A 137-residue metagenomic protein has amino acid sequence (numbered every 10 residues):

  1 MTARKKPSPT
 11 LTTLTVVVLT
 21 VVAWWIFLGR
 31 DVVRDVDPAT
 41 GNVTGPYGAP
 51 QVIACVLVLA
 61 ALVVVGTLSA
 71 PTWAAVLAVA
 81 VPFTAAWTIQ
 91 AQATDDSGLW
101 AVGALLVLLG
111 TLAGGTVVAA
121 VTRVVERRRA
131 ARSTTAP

Functional and structural regions predicted by a protein language model:
M1-K6: Short, Lys/Arg-rich, polar N-terminal cytosolic tail immediately upstream of the first transmembrane signal-anchor
P9-T13, A75, L99, G103 (+1 more regions): Residue-level signature of transmembrane alpha-helical entry/exit and packing/kink sites in multi-pass membrane
P9-W25: Alpha-helical transmembrane segments
V22-A54, A85-L109: Membrane interfacial helix motifs at helix-loop boundaries and amphipathic/re-entrant anchors
L28, G66, Q90, V118-E126: Membrane-water interface at transmembrane helix exits
P50-T72: Canonical alpha-helical transmembrane segments
A74-A85: Central hydrophobic cores of alpha-helical transmembrane segments in multi-pass integral membrane proteins
D96-A130, A136: Alpha-helical membrane-associated segments of multi-pass integral membrane proteins
